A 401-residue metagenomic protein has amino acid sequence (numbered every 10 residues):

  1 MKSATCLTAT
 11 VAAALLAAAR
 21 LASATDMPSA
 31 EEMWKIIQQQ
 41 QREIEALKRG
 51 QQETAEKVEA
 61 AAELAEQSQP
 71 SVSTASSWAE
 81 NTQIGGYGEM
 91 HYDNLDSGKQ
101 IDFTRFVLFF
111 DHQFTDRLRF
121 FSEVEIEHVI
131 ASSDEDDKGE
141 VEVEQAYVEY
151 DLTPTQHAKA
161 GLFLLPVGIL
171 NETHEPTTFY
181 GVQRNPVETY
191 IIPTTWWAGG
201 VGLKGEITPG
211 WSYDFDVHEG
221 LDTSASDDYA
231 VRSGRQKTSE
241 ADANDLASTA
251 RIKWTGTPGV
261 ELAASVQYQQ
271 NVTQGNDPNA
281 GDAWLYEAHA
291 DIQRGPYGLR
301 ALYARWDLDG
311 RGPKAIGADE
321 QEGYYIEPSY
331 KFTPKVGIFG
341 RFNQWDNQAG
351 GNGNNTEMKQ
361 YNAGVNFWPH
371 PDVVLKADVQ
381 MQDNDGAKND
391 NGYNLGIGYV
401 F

Functional and structural regions predicted by a protein language model:
A22-Y92, F401: N-terminal periplasmic/intermembrane-space "pro-region" immediately following the signal or transit peptide
V72-T223, N244-E261, E327-F332, V336-F339 (+1 more regions): Outer membrane beta-barrel
D93-D96, A131-D134, N185-T189, G234-T238 (+4 more regions): Extracellular loop and loop/strand-boundary signature of outer-membrane beta-barrel proteins
S97-D102, E135-V143, I191-P193, S239-N244 (+4 more regions): Replace "Gram-negative outer membrane beta-barrel proteins" with "bacterial and organellar outer membrane beta-barrel
T104, I126, E142-E144, W197 (+10 more regions): Transmembrane beta-barrel architecture of outer-membrane proteins
K253-A349: Detector for outer-membrane/organellar transmembrane beta-barrel domains, recognizing the amphipathic beta-strand
S329, K335-D372, K376: Outer membrane beta-barrel transmembrane domains
F367, D372-V373, N389-F401: Outer-membrane beta-barrel "beta-signal"
